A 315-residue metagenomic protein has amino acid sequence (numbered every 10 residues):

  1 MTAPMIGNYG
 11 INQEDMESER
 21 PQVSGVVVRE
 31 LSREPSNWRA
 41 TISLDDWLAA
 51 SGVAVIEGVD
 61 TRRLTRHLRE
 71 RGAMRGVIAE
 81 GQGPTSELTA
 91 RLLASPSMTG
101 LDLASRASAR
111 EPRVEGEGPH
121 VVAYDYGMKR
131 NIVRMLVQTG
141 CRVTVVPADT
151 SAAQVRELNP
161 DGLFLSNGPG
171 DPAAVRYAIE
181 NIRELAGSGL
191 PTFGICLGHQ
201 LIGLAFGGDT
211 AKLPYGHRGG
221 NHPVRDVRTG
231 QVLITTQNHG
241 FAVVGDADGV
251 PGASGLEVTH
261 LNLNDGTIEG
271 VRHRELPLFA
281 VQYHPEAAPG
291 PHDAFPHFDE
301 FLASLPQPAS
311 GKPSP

Functional and structural regions predicted by a protein language model:
M1-A153, E157-L158, P172, A288 (+1 more regions): RNA-binding accessory domains that recognize and position tRNA/RNA substrates
A54, H120, P191-F193, D209 (+1 more regions): Proline-centered loop/turn at the N-terminus of a beta-strand
G118-V122, R142, P191, I234 (+1 more regions): Residues that mark the start of a beta-strand
H120-D125, T235-T236, F279-Y283: Active-site-proximal beta-strand elements of phosphoester/diester hydrolases
E157, D161-G162, S166-G245, G290-E300: Cysteine-nucleophile active-site neighborhood
Q231-L276: Catalytic beta-strand/loop cores that center a nucleophilic Ser/Cys/Thr and support acyl-enzyme chemistry
G270-P306: A glycine-centered loop/beta-turn motif at secondary-structure junctions
